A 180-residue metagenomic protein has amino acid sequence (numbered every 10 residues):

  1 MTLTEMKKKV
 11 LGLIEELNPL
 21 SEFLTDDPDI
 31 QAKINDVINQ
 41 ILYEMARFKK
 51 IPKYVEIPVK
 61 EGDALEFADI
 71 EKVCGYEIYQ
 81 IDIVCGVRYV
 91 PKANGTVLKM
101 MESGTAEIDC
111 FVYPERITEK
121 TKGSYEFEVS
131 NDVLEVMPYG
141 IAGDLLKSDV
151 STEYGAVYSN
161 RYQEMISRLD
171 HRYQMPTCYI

Functional and structural regions predicted by a protein language model:
M1-I180: Glycine-enriched, solvent-exposed interface loops adjoining structured elements
